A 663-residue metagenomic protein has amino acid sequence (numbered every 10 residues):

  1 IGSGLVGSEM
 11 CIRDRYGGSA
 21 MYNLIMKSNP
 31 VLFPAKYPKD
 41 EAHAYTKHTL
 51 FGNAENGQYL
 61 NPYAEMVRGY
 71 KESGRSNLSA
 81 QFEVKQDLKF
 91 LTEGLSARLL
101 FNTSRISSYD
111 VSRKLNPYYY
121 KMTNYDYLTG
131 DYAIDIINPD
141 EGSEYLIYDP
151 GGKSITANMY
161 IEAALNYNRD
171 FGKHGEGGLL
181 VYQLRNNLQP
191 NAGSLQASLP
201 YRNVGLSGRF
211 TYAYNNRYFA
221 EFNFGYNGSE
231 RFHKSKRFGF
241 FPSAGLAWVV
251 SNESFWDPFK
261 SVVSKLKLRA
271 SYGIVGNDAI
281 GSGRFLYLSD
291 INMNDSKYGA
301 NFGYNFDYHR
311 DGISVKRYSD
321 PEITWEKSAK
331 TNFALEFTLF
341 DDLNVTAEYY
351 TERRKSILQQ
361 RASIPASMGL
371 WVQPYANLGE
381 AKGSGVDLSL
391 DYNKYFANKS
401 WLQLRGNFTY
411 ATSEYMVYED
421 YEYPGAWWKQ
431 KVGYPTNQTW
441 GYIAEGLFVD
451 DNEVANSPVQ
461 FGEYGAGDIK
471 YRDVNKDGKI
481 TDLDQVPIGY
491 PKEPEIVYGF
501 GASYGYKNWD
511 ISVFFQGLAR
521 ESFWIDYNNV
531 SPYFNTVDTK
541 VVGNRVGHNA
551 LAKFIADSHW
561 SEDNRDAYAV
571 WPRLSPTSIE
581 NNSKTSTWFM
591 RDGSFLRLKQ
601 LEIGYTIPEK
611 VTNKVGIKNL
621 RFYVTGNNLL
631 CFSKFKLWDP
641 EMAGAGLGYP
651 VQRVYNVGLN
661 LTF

Functional and structural regions predicted by a protein language model:
I1-I12: Single conserved hydrophobic/aromatic residue that forms the stacking wall/gate of nucleotide- or nucleobase-binding
E9, F101-Y109, Y182-P190, F224-E230 (+11 more regions): Transmembrane beta-strands of outer-membrane beta-barrel pores
R13-S79, P139-D140, S296-R310: Acidic/polar loop-and-plug regions of large Gram-negative outer-membrane beta-barrel proteins
Y16, G74, D87-A97, D110-S112 (+10 more regions): Short loop/turn motifs that connect adjacent beta-strands in outer-membrane beta-barrel proteins
L32-F33, R113-L115, Y119-E221, S229-H233 (+1 more regions): Outer-membrane beta-barrel transmembrane domain signature of Gram-negative proteins, especially the mid-to-C-terminal
Y63, A466, A519-G616, L620-R621: Extracytoplasmic gating/loop element in the C-terminal half of outer-membrane beta-barrel translocons and assembly
N191, D257-K327, N344-A381, E419 (+2 more regions): Solvent-exposed loop/turn elements at secondary-structure boundaries
S296-K297, N393-K492, N529-Y568: Conserved small-residue
